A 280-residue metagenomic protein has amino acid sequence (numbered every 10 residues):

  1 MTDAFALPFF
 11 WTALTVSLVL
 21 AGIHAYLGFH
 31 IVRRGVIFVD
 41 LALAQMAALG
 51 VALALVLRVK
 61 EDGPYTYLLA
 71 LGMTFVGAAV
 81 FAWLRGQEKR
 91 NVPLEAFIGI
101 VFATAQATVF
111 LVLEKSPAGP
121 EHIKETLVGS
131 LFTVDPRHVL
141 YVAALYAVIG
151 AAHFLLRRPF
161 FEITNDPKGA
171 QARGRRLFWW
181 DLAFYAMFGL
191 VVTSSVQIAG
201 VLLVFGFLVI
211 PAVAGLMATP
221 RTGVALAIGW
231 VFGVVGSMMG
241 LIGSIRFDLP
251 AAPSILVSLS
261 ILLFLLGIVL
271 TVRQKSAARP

Functional and structural regions predicted by a protein language model:
M1-A6, V59-D62, A118-V134, I242-I245: Membrane-interface helix termini and inter-helical loops of multi-pass transporters
M1-G22, P64: Membrane-interfacial amphipathic/re-entrant helices at transmembrane-helix boundaries
F29-A42, A52-G119, G215-A227, S244-F247 (+1 more regions): Short loop segments and helix-boundary regions at transmembrane helix junctions of multi-pass inner-membrane proteins
L57, L249-P280: Cytosolic-side transmembrane-helix boundaries in multi-pass membrane proteins
P64-L71, E95, G99, H138 (+3 more regions): Loop-to-transmembrane alpha-helix initiation sites
L94-P159: Transmembrane helix-bundle core of multi-pass membrane transporters and related energy-transducing complexes
A151-F184: Membrane-helix/interface signature in polytopic inner-membrane proteins
L202-P253: Transmembrane alpha-helical segments in multi-pass inner-membrane proteins
